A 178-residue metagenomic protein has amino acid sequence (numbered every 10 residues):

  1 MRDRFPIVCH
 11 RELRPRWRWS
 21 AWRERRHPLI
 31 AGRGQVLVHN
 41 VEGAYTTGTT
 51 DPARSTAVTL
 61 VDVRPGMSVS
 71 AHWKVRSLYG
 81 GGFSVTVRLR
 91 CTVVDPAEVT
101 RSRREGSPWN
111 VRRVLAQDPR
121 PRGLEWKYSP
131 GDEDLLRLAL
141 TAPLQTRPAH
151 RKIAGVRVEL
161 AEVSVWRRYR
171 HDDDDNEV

Functional and structural regions predicted by a protein language model:
M1-P108, R112-A116: N-terminal, leucine/charged-rich tether regions that mediate assembly and partner docking in large macromolecular
P65-D174: Amphipathic, interface-forming alpha-helical segments with heptad-repeat character
N176-V178: Assembly-interface segments of oligomeric complexes
